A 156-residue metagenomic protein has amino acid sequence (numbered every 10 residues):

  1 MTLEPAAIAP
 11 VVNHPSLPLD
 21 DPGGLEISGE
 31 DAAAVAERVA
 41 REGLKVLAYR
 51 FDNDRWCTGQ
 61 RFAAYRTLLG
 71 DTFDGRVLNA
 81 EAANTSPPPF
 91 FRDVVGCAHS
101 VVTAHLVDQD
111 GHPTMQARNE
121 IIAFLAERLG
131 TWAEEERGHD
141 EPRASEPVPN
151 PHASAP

Functional and structural regions predicted by a protein language model:
M1-E26: Primarily recognizes the serine-hydrolase "nucleophile elbow" in alpha/beta-hydrolase and SGNH/GDSL folds
L3, A32, P87-F90: Short, functional N-terminal and low-complexity linear motifs
P18-N79: The feature captures the conserved acid-bearing segment of alpha/beta-hydrolase catalytic domains
T72-P156: C-terminal catalytic histidine-bearing segment of alpha/beta-hydrolase fold enzymes
